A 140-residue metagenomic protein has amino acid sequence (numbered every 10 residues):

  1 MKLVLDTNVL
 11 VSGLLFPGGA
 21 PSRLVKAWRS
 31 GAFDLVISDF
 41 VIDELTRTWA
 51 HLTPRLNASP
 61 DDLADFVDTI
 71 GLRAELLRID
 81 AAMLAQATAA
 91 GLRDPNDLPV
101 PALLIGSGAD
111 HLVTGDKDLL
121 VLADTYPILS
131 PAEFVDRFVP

Functional and structural regions predicted by a protein language model:
M1-I37: Short, well-structured N-terminal submotif of metal-dependent ribonuclease cores
D6-N8, D97, D116: Acidic active-site catalytic centers that drive phospho-/nucleotidyl reactions and related ester hydrolyses
L10, V41, D118-L119: Alpha-helix capping/helix-boundary segments
L14-L15, W49, A123: Short, flexible helix/strand-to-coil boundary loops that buttress conserved ligand/catalytic motifs in alpha/beta
A27-A87: PIN-domain endoribonuclease scaffold, especially VapC-family toxins
L72-H111: Active-site neighborhoods of divalent-metal-dependent phosphate/nucleic-acid chemistry enzymes
A90, D94, I105-V113, K117-P140: Acidic, PIN/NYN-like endoribonuclease modules and their adjacent C-terminal/linker elements
